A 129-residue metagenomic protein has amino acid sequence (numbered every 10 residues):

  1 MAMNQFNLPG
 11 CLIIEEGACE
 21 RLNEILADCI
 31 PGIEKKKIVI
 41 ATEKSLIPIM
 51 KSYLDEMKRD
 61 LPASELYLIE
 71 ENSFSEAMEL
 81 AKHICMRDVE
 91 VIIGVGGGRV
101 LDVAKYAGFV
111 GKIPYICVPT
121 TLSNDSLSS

Functional and structural regions predicted by a protein language model:
M1-V91: ATP/NTP phosphate-donor binding region
F74-S129: Glycine/threonine-rich beta-strand-loop-alpha-helix active-site module that forms ligand/phosphate-binding
